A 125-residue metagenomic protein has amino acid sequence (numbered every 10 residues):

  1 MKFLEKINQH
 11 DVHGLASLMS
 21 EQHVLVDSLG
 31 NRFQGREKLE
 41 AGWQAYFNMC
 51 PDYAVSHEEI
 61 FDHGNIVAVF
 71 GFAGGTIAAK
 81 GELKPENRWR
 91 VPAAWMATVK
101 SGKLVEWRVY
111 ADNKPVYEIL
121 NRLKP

Functional and structural regions predicted by a protein language model:
M1-H10, L18: Short, aromatic-enriched amphipathic alpha-helices that serve as compact interaction elements
F3, L15-A16, H23, G35 (+5 more regions): Hydrophobic pocket/interface hotspot
V12-G64: A solvent-exposed, acidic/Ser-Thr-rich amphipathic alpha-helical stretch
M19, F61, A73-G75, A111: Short beta-strand segments enriched in hydrophobic/aromatic residues within well-folded beta-rich domains
D27, G71-A73, V109: Residue-level recognition of conserved beta-strand positions in structured domain cores
F72-S101: Exposed beta-sheet edge and beta->alpha loop/turn motif
E106-P125: Low-complexity, intrinsically disordered terminal/linker segments enriched in charged and Gly/Pro repeats
